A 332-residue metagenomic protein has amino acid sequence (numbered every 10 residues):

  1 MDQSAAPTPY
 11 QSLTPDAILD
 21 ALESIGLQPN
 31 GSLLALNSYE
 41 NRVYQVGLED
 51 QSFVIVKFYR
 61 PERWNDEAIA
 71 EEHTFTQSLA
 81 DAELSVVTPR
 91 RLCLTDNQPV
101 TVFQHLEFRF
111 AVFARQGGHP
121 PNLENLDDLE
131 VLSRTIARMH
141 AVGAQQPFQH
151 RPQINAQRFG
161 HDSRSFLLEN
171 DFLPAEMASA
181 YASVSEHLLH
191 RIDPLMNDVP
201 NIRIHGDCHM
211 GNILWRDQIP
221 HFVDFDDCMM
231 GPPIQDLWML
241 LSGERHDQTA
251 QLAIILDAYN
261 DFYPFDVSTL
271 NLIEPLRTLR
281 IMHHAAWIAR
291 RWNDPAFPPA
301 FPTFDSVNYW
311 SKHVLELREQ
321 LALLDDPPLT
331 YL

Functional and structural regions predicted by a protein language model:
M1-C93, D217, T330-L332: Conserved NTP-binding catalytic cores of kinases and kinase-like/nucleotidyltransferase enzymes across multiple kinase
Q3-A6, A286-L332: ATP/Mg2+ or Mg2+-diphosphate-binding catalytic cores that bind nucleotide phosphates or diphosphates via glycine-rich
L13-S24, P147-Q149, D162-G206, D326-T330: An alpha-helical support segment within catalytic cores of ATP-dependent transferases
E40-V56, R91, L189-L237, L332: Active-site acidic catalytic loop and adjacent metal/ATP-binding pocket of ATP-dependent phosphoryl transfer enzymes
L48-F148: ATP-binding pocket architecture of kinase catalytic cores
P61, G118, P220, C228-M230 (+1 more regions): Activation segment
P61, L106-L123, R164-F172, H284-A300: A glycine-centered beta->alpha junction motif in the catalytic cores of kinase/phosphotransferase enzymes
P233-F265, R280-A296: Active-site activation/catalytic loop segments of kinase-like enzymes and analogous catalytic loops in related
